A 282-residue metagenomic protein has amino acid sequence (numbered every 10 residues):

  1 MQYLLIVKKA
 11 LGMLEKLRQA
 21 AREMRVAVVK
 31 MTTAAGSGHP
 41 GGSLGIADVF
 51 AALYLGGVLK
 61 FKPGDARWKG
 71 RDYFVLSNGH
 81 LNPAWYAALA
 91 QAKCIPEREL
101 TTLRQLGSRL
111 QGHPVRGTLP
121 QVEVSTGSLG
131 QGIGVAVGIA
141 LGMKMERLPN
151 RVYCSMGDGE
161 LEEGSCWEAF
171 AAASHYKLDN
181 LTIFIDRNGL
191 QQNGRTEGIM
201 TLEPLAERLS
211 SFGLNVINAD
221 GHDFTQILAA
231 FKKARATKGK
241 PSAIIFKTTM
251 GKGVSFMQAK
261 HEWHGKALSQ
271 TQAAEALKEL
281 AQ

Functional and structural regions predicted by a protein language model:
M1-A10: N-terminal amphipathic/basic-hydrophobic helices that include classical n-h-c signal peptides and signal-anchor
G12-M13, L17: Positively charged, low-complexity intrinsically disordered leader regions
A20-S37, D186-N188: N-terminal capping segment at the start of a domain
V28-M31, S43-H175: Cofactor-binding active-site loop characterized by glycine-rich and histidine/acidic residues
D48, H80-L81, N188-G189, D223 (+1 more regions): Glycine-rich beta-alpha junction loops
A87, V115, S165-W167, N193-E197 (+1 more regions): Short acidic, glycine/serine/threonine-rich loops at helix termini
Q121, S125-S128, I133-T237: Thiamine diphosphate
F224-Q282: Glycine/aspartate-rich loop-and-adjacent alpha/beta segment that forms the canonical ThDP
